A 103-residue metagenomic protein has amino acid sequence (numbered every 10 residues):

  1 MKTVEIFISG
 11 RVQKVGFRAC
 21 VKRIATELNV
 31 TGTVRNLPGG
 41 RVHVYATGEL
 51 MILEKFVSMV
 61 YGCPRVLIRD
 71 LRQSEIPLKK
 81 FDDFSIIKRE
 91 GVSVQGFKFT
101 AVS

Functional and structural regions predicted by a protein language model:
M1-S103: Intrinsically disordered, low-complexity, mixed-charge
